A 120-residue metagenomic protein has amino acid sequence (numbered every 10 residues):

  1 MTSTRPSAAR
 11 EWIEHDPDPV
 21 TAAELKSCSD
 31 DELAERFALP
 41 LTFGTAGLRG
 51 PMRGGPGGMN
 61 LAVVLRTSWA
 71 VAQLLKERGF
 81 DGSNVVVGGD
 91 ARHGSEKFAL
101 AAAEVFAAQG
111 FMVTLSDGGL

Functional and structural regions predicted by a protein language model:
S3-A102: An N-terminal, well-structured beta->alpha segment
T67-W69, G110-V113: Glycine-rich loops and low-complexity Gly/Arg-rich segments that provide flexible linkers or classic glycine-based
R92, V113-L115: A generic secondary-structure micro-motif detector that highlights 1-2 residue hydrophobic/ambivalent hotspots embedded
L100-M112: Short helix-loop-beta junction
S116-L120: Short acidic loop-to-helix transition motifs that present clustered carboxylates
